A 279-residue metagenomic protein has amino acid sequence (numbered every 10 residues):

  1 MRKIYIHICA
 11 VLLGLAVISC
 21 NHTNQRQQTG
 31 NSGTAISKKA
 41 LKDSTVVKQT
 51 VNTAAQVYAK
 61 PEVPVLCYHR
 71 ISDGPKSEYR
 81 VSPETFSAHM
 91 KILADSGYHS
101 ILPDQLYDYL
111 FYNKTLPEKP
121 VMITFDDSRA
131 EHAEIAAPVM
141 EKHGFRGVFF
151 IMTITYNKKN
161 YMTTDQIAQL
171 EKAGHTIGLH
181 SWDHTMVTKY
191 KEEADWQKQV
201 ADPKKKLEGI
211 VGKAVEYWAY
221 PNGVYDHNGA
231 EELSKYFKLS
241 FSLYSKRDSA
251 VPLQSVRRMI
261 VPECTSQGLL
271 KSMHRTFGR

Functional and structural regions predicted by a protein language model:
M1-I8: Bacterial N-terminal signal peptides that target proteins for export
A16-S19: C-terminal motif of bacterial Sec signal peptides marking the signal peptidase cleavage site
N24-T124, R129-E131, H184, T188-R279: C-terminal active-site subregion of NodB/CE4 polysaccharide deacetylases
Y58, A137-F145, M162-H180, S234 (+1 more regions): Acidic (Asp/Glu)-rich catalytic clusters
P64-C67, H99-P103, M122, E141 (+4 more regions): Short, well-structured secondary-structure segments
E131-H132, K158-K159: Secondary-structure boundary/capping motif
K159-Y161, K189-Y190: Short, well-ordered secondary-structure micro-motifs
